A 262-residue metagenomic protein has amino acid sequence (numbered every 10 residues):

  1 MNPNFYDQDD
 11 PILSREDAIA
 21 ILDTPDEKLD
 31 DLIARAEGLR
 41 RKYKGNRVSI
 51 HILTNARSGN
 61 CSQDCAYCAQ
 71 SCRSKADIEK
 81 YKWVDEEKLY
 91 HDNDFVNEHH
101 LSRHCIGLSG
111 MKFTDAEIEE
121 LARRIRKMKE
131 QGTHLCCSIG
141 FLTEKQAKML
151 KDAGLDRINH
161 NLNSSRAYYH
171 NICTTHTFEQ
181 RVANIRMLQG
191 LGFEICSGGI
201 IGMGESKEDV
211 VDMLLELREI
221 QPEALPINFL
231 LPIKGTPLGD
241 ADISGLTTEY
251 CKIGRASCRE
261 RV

Functional and structural regions predicted by a protein language model:
M1-Q63, Y67: Flexible, acidic/Gly-rich N-terminal and inter-domain linker regions that tether and position cofactor-handling modules
D26, T143-E144, K207: Structural motif corresponding to alpha-helix initiation and N-cap regions
I33, S62, I118-L121, K207-V211: Conserved strand-to-helix beginnings and helix N-cap segments that scaffold or border functional pockets
A56, C72-D92, V96-I185, E194-G198 (+1 more regions): Core AdoMet radical
C61, C68-S71, E260-V262: Cysteine-cluster motifs in flexible loop/terminal segments that predominantly coordinate metals
C65, H160, A256: Residue-level signature of catalytic and energy-coupling elements of molecular machines, predominantly ATP/GTP-dependent
I106-G107, E130-G132, Q180-P237, T248-R259: Conserved C-terminal portion of the radical SAM core fold that forms the substrate/S-adenosylmethionine-binding
L238-I243: Hydrophobic, secondary-structure "cap" segments at the distal end of domains
